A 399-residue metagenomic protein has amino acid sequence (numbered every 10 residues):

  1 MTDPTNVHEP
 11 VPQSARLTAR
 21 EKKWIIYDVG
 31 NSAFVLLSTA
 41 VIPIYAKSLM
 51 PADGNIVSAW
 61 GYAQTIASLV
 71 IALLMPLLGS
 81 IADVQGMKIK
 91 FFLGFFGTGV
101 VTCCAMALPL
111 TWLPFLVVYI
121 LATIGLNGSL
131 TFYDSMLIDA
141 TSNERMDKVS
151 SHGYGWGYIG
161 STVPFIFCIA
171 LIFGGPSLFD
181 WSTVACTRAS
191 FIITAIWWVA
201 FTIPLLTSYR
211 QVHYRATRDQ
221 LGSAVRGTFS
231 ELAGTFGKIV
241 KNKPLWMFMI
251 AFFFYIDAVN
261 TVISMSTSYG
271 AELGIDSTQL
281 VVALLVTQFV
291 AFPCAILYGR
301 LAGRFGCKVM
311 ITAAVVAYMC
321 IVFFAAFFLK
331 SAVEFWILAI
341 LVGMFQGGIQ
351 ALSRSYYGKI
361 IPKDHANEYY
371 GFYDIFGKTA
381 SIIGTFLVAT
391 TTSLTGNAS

Functional and structural regions predicted by a protein language model:
D3-E21, Y209-M249: Juxtamembrane intracellular "pre-TM" segments in multi-pass secondary transporters
V11-S68, P244-A283: Helix-loop boundary and gating motifs at the non-cytosolic
L73-M87, P293-C307, T392: Helix-to-loop junctions at the C-terminal end of transmembrane segments in multipass secondary transporters
K90-A105, V309-F324: Structural signature of the two symmetry-related core transmembrane helices
T102, L113-S129, E334-G348: Hydrophobic core of transmembrane alpha-helices in multi-pass small-molecule transporters, especially MFS/SLC-type
G128-S142, G348-P362: Intracellular juxtamembrane helix-capping segments at the cytosolic ends of symmetry-related transmembrane helices
S150-I172, D374-G384: Glycine-rich segments within core transmembrane alpha-helices of 12-TM secondary carriers
I172-I196, T390-S399: A membrane-interface helix-boundary motif in multi-pass transporters
